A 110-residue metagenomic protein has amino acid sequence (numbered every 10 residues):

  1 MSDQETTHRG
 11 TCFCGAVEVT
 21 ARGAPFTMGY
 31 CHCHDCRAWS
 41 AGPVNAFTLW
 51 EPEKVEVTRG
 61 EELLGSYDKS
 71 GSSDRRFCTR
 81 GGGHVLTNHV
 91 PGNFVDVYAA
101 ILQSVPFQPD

Functional and structural regions predicted by a protein language model:
M1-D110: A short Gly-Trp-Pro
